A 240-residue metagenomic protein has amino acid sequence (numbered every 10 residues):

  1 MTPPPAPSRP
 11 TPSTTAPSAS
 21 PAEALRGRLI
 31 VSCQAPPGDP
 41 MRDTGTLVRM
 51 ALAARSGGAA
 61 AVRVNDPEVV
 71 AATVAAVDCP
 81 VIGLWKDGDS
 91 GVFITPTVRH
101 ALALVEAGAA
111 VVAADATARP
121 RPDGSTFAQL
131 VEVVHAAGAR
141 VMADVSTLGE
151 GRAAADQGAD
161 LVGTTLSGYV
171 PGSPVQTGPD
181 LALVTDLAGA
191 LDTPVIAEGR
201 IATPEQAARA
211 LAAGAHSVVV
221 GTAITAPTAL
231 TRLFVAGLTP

Functional and structural regions predicted by a protein language model:
M1-S18, Q34-P36, P40-M41, P179-P240: Alpha/beta catalytic cores of nucleotide-metabolism and tRNA/nucleoside-modifying enzymes
T2-E106, V141, G149-Q157, T239: Conserved N-terminal beta1-alpha1 strand-loop-helix module at the mouth
S20-A24, V105-E106, V133-H135, A188-A190 (+1 more regions): Solvent-exposed alpha-helices and their adjacent loops that cap or buttress functional pockets in soluble metabolic
G27-C33, V62, V81-W85, V112-A114 (+4 more regions): Hydrophobic faces of well-ordered beta-strands that scaffold small-molecule active sites in alpha/beta enzyme cores
P40-T44, V62-I82, G91-R99, A116-V134 (+4 more regions): Active-site-adjacent beta->alpha loops and helix N-cap segments on the catalytic face of soluble alpha/beta enzymes
G58, A76-V81, A107-V111, A136-G138 (+4 more regions): Glycine-enriched alpha-helix->loop->beta-strand junction motifs that scaffold or abut catalytic
L104, V111-A113, T117: A generic, well-ordered mixed alpha/beta core segment in the N-terminal half of proteins
V133, A139-M142: Active-site rim loops that border cofactor/substrate pockets in soluble metabolic enzymes
